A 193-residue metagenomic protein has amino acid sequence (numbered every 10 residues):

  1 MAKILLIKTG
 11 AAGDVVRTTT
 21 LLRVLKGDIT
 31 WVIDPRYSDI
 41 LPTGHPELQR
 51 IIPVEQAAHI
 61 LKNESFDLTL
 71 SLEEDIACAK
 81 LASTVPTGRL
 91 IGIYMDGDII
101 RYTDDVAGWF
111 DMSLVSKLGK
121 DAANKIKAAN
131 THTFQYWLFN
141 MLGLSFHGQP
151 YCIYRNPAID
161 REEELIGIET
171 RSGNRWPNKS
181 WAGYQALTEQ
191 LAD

Functional and structural regions predicted by a protein language model:
M1-D193: Catalytic machinery of carbohydrate-active enzymes, primarily nucleotide-sugar-dependent glycosyltransferases
